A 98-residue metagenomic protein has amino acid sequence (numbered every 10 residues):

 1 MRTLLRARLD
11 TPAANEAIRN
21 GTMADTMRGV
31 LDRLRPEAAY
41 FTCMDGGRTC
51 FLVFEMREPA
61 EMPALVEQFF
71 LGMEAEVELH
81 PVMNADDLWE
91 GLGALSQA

Functional and structural regions predicted by a protein language model:
M1-A98: Conserved, structured core segments of small domains
